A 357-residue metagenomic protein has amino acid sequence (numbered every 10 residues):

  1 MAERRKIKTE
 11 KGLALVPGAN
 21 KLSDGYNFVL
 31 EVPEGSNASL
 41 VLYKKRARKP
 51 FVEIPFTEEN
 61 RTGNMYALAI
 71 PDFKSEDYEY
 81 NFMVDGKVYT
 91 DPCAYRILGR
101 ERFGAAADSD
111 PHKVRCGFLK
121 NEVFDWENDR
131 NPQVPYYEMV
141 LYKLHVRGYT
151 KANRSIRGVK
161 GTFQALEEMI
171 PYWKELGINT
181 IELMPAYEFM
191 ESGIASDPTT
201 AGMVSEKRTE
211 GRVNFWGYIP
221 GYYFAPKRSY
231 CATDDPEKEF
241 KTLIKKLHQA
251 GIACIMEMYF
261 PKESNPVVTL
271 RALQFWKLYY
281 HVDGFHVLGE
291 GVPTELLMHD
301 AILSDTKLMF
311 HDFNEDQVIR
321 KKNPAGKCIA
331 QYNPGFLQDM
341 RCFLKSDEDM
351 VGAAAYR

Functional and structural regions predicted by a protein language model:
M1-G25, P50-E53, N60-H145, T150-R157 (+1 more regions): The feature marks proteins involved in alpha-glucan
L30, L144, L183, Y223 (+2 more regions): Conserved, mostly hydrophobic/aromatic
E31-N37: Short proline/glycine-enriched turn/loop motifs at strand-loop junctions of beta-rich domains
Y80, V84-D129, E191-P226, A250 (+1 more regions): Core domains of carbohydrate- and sulfate-ester-processing enzymes
A107-K113, H281, T294, M298-R357: Conserved alpha/beta catalytic core and glycan-binding cleft of carbohydrate-active enzymes
V140-Y142, I181-L183, C254-M256, F285 (+1 more regions): Hydrophobic faces of well-ordered beta-strands that scaffold small-molecule active sites in alpha/beta enzyme cores
S155-T162, G193-Q249, A253, F260-V282: Aromatic- and acidic-residue-enriched carbohydrate-binding clefts of CAZyme catalytic domains
E168-A186: Catalytic domains of carbohydrate-active enzymes, especially glycoside hydrolases
